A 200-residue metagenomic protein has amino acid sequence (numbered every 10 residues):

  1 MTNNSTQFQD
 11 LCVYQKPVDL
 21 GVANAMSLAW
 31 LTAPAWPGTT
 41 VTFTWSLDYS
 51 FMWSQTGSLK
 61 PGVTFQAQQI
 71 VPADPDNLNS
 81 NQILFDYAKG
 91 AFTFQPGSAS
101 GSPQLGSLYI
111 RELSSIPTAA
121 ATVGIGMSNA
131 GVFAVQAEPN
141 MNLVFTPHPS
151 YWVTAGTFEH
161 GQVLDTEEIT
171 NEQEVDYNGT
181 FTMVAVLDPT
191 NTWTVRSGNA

Functional and structural regions predicted by a protein language model:
T2-A200: Intrinsically disordered, low-complexity segments enriched in small/polar residues
